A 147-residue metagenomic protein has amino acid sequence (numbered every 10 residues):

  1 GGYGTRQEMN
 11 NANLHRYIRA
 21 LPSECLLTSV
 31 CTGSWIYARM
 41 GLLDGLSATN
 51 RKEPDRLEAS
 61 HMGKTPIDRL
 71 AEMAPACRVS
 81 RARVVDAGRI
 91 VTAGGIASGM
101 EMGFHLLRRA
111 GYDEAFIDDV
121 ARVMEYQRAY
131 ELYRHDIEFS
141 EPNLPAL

Functional and structural regions predicted by a protein language model:
G1-L147: Active-site-adjacent pocket-lining segments in enzyme domains
